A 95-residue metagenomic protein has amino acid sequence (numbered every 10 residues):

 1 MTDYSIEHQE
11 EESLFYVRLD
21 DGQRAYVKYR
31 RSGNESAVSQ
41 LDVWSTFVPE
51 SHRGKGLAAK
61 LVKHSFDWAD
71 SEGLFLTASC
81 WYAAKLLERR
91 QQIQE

Functional and structural regions predicted by a protein language model:
M1-Y16: Active-site rim helix/loop that mediates acceptor-substrate recognition in acyltransferases
F15, Q23-Q40: A conserved beta-strand-loop-helix scaffold within acyl/acetyltransferase catalytic domains
L19: Active-site-proximal helix-loop elements at catalytic-domain edges
D42-W44: Conserved Rossmann-like nucleotide-binding pocket used by diverse enzymes that bind dinucleotide cofactors
T46-R53: A short, internal acetyl-CoA/4′-phosphopantetheine-binding micro-motif in the GNAT/acyltransferase core
G54-S65: Conserved acetyl-CoA-binding loop-helix of GNAT-fold acetyltransferases
D70, L74, A78-E95: Conserved active-site alpha-helix within GNAT-family acetyltransferase domains
